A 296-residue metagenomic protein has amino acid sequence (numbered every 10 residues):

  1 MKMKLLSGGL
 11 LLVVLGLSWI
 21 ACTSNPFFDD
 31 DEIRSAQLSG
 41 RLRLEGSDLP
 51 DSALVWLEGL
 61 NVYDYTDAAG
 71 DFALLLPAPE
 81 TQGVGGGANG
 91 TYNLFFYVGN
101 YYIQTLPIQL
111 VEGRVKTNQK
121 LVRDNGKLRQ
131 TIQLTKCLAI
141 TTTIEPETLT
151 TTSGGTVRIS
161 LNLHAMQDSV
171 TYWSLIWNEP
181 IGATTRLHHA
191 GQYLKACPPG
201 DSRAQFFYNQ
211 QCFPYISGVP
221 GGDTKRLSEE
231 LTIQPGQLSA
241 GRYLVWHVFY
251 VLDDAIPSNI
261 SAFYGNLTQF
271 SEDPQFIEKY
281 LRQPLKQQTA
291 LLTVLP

Functional and structural regions predicted by a protein language model:
S18-A21: C-terminal motif of bacterial Sec signal peptides marking the signal peptidase cleavage site
P26-D29, V111-E147, S160-L161, T293-P296: Extracellular beta-sheet/turn segments enriched in Thr/Pro/Gly and aliphatic residues
F28-L54: Structural motif
A53-L57, L94, L175: Hydrophobic beta-strand segments
L60-P79: Short, acidic Ser/Thr/Gly-rich low-complexity loop/linker segments typical of extracellular and cell-surface proteins
E80-Q109: A short, solvent-exposed beta-strand micro-motif common in secreted/extracellular proteins
G99-Q130, P257-S258, A262-P274: Structured interaction patches on ligand/partner-binding surfaces of diverse proteins
T143-P296: Ser/Thr/Gly/Pro-rich, low-complexity flexible regions
